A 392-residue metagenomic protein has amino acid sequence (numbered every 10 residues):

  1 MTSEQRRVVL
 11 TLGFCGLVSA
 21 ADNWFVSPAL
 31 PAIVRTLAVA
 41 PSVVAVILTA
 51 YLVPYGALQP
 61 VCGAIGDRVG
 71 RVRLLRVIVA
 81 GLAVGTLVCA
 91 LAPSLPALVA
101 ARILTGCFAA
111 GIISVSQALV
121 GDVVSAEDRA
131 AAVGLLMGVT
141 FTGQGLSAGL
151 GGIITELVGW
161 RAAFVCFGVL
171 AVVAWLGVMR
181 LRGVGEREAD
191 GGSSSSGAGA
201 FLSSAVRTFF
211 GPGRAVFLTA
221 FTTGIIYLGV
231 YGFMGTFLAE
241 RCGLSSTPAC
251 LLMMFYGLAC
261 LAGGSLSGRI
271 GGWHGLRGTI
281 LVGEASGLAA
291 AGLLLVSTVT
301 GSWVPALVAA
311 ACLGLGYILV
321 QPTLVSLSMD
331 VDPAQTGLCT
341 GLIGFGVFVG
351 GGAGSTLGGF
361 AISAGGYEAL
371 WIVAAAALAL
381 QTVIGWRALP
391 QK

Functional and structural regions predicted by a protein language model:
T2, G183-F217: Juxtamembrane intracellular "pre-TM" segments in multi-pass secondary transporters
T36-A38, G70, L91-A97, F108 (+3 more regions): Helix-breaking motifs and short loop linkers at transmembrane-helix boundaries and internal kinks in secondary membrane
A57-L95: Conserved MFS/SLC helix-loop-helix module at the cytosolic interface between two early adjacent transmembrane helices
Q59-G70, G263-L276, I362: Helix-to-loop junctions at the C-terminal end of transmembrane segments in multipass secondary transporters
G81, G85, P96-T105, V304-C312: Paired small-residue
A101-T142: Cytoplasmic helix-loop-helix junction between adjacent transmembrane helices in 12-TM secondary transporters
A126-R182: Helix-loop-helix hairpin linking two adjacent transmembrane segments in secondary transporters
R277-L324: C-terminal transmembrane helical hairpin of 12-TM major facilitator-type secondary transporters
